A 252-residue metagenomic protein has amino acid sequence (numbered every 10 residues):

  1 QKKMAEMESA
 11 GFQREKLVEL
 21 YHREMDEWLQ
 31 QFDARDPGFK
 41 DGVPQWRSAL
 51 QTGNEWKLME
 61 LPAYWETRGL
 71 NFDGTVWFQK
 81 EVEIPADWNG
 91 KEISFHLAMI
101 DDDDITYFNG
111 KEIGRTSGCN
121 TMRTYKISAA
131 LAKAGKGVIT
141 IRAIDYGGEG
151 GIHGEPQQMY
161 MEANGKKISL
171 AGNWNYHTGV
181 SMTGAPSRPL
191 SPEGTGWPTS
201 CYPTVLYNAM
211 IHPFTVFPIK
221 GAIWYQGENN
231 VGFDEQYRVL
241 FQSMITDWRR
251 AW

Functional and structural regions predicted by a protein language model:
Q1-T67, C119, K133-N208, H212-F214: An acidic-aromatic loop/edge-strand motif
W46, W56, V82, W88-G110 (+1 more regions): Aromatic-lined ligand-binding clefts that engage carbohydrates, nucleic acids, or primary amines
L61, E66-R68, D101, I105-Y125: Solvent-exposed beta-strand/loop surfaces of large extracellular or lumenal domains
F72-P85, R123-Y125, N208: Short beta-strands within extracellular/lumenal beta-sheet-rich domains
P85-N89, L131-K133, D247-W252: Secondary-structure transition/capping motifs at alpha-helix termini and the adjoining loop/turn into the next element
D101, I113, D145-G147, G227-G232: Solvent-exposed loop/turn segments at secondary-structure junctions within structured extracellular/periplasmic domains
T124-G135: A surface-exposed beta-strand-loop module
C201-W252: Active-site neighborhood of glycoside hydrolase catalytic domains
